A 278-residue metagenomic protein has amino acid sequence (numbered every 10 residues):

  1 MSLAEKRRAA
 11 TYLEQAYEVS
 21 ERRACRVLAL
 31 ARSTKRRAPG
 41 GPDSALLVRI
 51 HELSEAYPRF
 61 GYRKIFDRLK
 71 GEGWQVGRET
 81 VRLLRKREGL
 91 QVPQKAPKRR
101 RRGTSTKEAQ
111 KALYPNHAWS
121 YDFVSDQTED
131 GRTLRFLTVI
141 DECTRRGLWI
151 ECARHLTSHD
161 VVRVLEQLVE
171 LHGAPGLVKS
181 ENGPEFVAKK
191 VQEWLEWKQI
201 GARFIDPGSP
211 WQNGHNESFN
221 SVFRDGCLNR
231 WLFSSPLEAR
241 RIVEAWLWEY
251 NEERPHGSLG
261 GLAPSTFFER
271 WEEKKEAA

Functional and structural regions predicted by a protein language model:
M1-A278: Charged DNA-binding/catalytic regions of mobile-element recombinases
